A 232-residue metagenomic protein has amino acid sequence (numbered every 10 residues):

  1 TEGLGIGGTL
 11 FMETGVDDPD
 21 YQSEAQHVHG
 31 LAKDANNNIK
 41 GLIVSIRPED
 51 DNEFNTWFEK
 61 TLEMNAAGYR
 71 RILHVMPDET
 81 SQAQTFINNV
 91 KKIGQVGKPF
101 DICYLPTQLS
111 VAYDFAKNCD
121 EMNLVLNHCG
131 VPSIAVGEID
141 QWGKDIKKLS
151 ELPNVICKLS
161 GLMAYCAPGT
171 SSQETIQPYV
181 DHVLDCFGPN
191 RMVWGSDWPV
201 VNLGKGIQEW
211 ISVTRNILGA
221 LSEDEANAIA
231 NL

Functional and structural regions predicted by a protein language model:
T1-G8, D181-H182, C186-V193, N202-L232: Mid-to-C-terminal alpha-helical segments outside catalytic/metal-binding sites
T1-H29, L62, S212: An N-terminally biased module of ancient metal coordination in phosphate/nucleic-acid-related enzymes
T9, L42, Y69, I93 (+5 more regions): Conserved, mostly hydrophobic/aromatic
L10-E13, I43-V44, K158-G161, V193-G195 (+1 more regions): Short beta-strand segments
G15, R47, G130, L162-M163 (+1 more regions): Catalytic metal-binding/acid-base residues of hydrolase active sites
P19-Q108, D114, K158-L162, C166-T170: Active-site gating/metal-coordination segments in enzymes
Y21-N38, M122-L126, I176-D185, Q208-G219: Short, electropositive alpha-helical surface patch
T80-V193: Catalytic pocket-lining loop regions of alpha/beta-barrel enzymes, especially the amidohydrolase/enolase/GH5 lineages
